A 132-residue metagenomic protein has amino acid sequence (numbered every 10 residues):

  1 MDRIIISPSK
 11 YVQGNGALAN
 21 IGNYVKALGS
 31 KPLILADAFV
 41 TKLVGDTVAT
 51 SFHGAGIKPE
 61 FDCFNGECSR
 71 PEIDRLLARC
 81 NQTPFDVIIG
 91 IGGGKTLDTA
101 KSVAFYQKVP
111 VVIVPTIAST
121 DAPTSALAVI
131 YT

Functional and structural regions predicted by a protein language model:
M1-V87: ATP/NTP phosphate-donor binding region
C68-T132: Glycine/threonine-rich beta-strand-loop-alpha-helix active-site module that forms ligand/phosphate-binding
